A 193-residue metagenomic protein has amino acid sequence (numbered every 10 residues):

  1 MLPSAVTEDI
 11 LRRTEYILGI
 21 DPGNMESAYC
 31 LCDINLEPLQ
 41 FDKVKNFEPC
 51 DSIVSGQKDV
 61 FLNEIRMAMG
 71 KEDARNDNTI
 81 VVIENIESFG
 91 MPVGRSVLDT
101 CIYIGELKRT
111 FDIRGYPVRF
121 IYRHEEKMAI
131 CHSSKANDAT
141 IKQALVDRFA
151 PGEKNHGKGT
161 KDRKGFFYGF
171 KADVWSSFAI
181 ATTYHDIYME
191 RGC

Functional and structural regions predicted by a protein language model:
M1-C193: Phosphate- and other anionic-substrate recognition elements at nucleic-acid/protein interfaces
